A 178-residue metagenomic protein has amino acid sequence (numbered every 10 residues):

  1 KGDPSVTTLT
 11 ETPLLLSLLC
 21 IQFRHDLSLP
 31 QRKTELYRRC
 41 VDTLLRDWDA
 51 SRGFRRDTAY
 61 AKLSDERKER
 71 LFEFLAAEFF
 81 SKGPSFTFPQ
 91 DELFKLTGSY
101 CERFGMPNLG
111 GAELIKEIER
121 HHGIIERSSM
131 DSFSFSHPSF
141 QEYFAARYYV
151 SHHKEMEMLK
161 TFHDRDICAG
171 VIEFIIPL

Functional and structural regions predicted by a protein language model:
K1-L18, E113-L114: Amphipathic alpha-helical segments of the small helical/lid subdomains adjacent to P-loop NTPase cores
G2-V6, D57-L63, E157-T161: A ubiquitous short alpha-helical element
S5-T7, L36-A50, L96-F104, H163-F174: Short, mixed-charge aromatic SLiMs
P13, A76, F88, A146-L178: Hydrophobic repeat-domain scaffold segments
P13-L16, T34, E69: Generic preference for well-ordered alpha-helical elements
L15, L71, F140-Q141, I167 (+1 more regions): Catalytic-loop motifs flanking and including active-site residues across diverse enzymes
L18-L19, Y143-F144: Short helix/loop capping segments that flank catalytic or ligand/cofactor-binding pockets
R24-D26, P30, D42-Y143, V150-H153: Extended helical regulatory/linker subdomains that flank P-loop NTPase cores
